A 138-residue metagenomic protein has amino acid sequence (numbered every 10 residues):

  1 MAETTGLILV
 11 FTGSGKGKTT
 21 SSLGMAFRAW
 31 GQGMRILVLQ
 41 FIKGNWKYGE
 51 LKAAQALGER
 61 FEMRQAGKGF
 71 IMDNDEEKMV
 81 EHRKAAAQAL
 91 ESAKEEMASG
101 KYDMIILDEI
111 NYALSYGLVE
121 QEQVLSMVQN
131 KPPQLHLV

Functional and structural regions predicted by a protein language model:
M1-E3: Positively charged, low-complexity intrinsically disordered leader regions
G6-A98: Conserved P-loop
L7, S126, H136-V138: ASCE RecA-like P-loop NTPase motor cores that couple ATP hydrolysis to mechanical translocation on nucleic acids
I36, D103-M104, L137: Hydrophobic beta-strand segments of well-ordered beta-sheets in folded domains
F61, L135-H136: Secondary-structure boundary/capping signal
D73-P133: Phosphate-binding/switch loop-helix module in NTP-utilizing enzymes
